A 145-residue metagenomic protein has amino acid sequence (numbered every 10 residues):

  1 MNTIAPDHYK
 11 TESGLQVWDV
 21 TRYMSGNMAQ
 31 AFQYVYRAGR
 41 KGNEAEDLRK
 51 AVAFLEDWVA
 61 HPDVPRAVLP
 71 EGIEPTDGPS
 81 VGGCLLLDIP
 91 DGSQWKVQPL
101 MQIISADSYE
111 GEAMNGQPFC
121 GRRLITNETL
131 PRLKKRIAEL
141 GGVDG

Functional and structural regions predicted by a protein language model:
M1-G145: Intrinsically disordered, low-complexity regulatory regions that flank transcription factor DNA-binding cores
